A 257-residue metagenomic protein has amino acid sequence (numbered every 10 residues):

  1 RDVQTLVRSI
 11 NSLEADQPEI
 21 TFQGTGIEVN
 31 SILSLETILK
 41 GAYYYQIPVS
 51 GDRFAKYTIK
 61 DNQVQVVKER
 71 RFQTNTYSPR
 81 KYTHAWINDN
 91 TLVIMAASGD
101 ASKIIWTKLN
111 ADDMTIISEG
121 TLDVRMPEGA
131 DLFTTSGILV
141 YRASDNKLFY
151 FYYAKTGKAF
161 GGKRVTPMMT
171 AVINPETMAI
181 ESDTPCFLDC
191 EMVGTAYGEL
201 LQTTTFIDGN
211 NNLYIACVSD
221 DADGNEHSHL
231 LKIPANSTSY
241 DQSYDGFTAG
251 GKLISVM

Functional and structural regions predicted by a protein language model:
R1, N90-G99, K103-W106, F149-P167 (+1 more regions): Short, conserved, GDST-rich strand-edge loop motifs in beta-rich repeat architectures
T5-R8, K103-M114, K163-A179, E226-T238: Beta-propeller blade signature
V7-T115: Post-signal peptide N-terminal segment of secreted/secretory-pathway proteins
E14-D16, G157-D223, H227: Loop-centered beta-sheet repeat module
Q17-I27, V64-N75, T115-A130, A179-E191 (+1 more regions): Beta-propeller fold detector
E28-K40, T74-I87, P127-Y141, E191-T205 (+1 more regions): Repeated scaffold domains used in trafficking and secretory/extracellular systems, primarily beta-propellers
G41-A42, D89-N90, D145-N146, N210-N212: Short coil/turn segments that connect the beta-strands within blades of beta-propeller domains
N210-M257: Long, well-ordered mid-to-C-terminal structural blocks that present hydrophobic/aromatic surfaces
